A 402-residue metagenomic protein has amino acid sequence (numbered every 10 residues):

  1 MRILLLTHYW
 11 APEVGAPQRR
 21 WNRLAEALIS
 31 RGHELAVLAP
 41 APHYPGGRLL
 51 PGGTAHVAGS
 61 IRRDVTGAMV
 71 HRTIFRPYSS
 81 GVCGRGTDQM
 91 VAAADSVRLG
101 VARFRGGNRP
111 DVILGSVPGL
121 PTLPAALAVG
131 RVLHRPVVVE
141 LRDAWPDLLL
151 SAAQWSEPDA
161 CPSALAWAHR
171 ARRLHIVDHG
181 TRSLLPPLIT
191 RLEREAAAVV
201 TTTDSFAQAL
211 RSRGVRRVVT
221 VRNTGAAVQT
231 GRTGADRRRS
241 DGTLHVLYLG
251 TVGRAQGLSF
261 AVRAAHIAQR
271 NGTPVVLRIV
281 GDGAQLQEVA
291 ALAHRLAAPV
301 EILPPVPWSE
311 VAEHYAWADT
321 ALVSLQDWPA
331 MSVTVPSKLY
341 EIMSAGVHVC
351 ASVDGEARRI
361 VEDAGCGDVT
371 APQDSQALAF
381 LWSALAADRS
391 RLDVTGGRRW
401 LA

Functional and structural regions predicted by a protein language model:
R31, V101, P121-P124, A128-P136 (+2 more regions): Membrane-proximal helix-turn-helix segments that form the acceptor-binding/catalytic region of lipid-linked
V37-N108: A conserved catalytic-core segment of Leloir-type glycosyltransferases
S205, N223-T224: Carbohydrate-associated surface elements
R237-Q256, A261-H266: Conserved donor-binding/catalytic core segment of Leloir-type glycosyltransferases
T243, V280, Q287-E313: Nucleotide-activated donor-binding/catalytic signature segment of Leloir-type glycosyltransferases, i.e., the conserved
Q256, P307-H314, A321-M343, C350-I360 (+1 more regions): Nucleotide-sugar-dependent
D363-A364, D368-Q376, A384-S390: Conserved acidic donor-binding segment of nucleotide-sugar-dependent glycosyltransferases
F380, A384, R391-A402: A short, well-ordered alpha-helix in the C-terminal region of glycosyltransferases
